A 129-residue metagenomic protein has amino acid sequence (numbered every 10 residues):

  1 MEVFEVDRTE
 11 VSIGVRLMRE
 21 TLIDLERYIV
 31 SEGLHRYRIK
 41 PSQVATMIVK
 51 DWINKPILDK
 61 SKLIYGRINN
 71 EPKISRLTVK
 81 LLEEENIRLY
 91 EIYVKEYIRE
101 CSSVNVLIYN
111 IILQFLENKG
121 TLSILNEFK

Functional and structural regions predicted by a protein language model:
M1-L22, I29-V30, L58-V94: Short Lys/Arg-rich basic patches
R8, H35, I98: Active-site oxyanion-binding pockets that recognize sulfate/phosphate
V11-I53: Extended, hydrophobic interaction surfaces within ordered domains
R27, R36, L89-I92, E96 (+1 more regions): Intrinsically disordered, low-complexity N-terminal regions enriched in serine/proline/glycine with scattered basic
V30-E32, V94-E96, L125, K129: Short intrinsically disordered coil segments
R36-L63, E100-K129: Short, basic amphipathic alpha-helical segments that act as recognition/interaction helices in nucleic-acid-binding
